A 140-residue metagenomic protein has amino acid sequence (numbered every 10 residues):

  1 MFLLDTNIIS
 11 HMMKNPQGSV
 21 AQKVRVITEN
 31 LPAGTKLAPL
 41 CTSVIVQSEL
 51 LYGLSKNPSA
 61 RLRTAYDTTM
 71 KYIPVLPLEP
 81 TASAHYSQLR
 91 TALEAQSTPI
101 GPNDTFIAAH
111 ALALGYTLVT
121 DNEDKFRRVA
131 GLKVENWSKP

Functional and structural regions predicted by a protein language model:
M1, A108, L112-P140: Acidic, PIN/NYN-like endoribonuclease modules and their adjacent C-terminal/linker elements
M1-T42, Y52-T68: Short, well-structured N-terminal submotif of metal-dependent ribonuclease cores
L4-D5, P99-G101, N122-E123: Histidine- and aromatic-rich ligand-binding microenvironments
D5-T6, V20, L50, Y86 (+2 more regions): Generic structural signal for small/hydrophobic residues in well-ordered secondary structure, especially within
I8, V46, A82, I107 (+1 more regions): Alpha-helix capping/helix-boundary segments
S55, P74-V119: Active-site neighborhoods of divalent-metal-dependent phosphate/nucleic-acid chemistry enzymes
